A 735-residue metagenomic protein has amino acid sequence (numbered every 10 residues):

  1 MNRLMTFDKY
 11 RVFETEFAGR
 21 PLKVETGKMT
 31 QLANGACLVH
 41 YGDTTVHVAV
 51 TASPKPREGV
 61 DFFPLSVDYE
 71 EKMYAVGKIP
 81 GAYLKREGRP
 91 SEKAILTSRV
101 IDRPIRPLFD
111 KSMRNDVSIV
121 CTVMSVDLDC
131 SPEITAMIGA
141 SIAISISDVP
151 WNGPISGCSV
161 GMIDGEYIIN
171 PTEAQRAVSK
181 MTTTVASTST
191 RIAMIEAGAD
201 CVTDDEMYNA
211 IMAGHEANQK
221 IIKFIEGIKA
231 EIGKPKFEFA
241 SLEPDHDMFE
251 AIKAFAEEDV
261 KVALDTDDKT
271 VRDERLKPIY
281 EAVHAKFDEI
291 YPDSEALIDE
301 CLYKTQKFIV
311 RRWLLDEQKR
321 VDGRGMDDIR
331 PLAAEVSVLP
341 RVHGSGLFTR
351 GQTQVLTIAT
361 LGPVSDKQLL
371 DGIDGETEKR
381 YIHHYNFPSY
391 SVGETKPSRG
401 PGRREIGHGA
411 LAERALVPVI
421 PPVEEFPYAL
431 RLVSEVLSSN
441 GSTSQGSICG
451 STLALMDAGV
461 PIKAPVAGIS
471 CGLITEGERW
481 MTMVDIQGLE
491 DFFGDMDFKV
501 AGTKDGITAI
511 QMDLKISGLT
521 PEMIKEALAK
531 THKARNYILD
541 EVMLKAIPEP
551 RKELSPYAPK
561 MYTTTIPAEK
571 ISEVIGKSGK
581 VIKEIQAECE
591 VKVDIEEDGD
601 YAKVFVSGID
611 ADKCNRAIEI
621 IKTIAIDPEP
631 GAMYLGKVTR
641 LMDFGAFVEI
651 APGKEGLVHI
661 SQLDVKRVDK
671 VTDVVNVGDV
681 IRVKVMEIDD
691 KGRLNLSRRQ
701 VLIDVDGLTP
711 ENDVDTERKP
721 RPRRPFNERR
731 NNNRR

Functional and structural regions predicted by a protein language model:
N2-A240: Long, basic N-terminal domains or extensions that often function in RNA/ssDNA interaction or organelle/cellular
N2-S53, A240-G375, P559-E573, V581 (+1 more regions): Extended amphipathic alpha-helical scaffolds
A33-S118, V123-S125, C130, E196 (+4 more regions): Glycine-rich, flexible beta-strand/loop modules in the N-terminal catalytic cores of phosphate-handling
G35-C37, C130-D148, V336-A359, N440-V460 (+1 more regions): Conserved phosphate/anionic-ligand binding catalytic regions in large, soluble enzymes, centered on
K111-V117, N152-P154, I221-F239, T270-V271 (+6 more regions): Flexible, glycine/charged-enriched surface loops at secondary-structure junctions
C121, A193-G198, F239-E243, A254-L264 (+6 more regions): Short, hydrophobic beta-strand segments
D148-L264, L455-K552: Mobile "lid/hinge" segments at catalytic clefts and subdomain interfaces of large enzymes
Y557-P559, T563-R735: Single-stranded RNA-binding regions, centering on S1/OB-family and related RNA-binding modules
